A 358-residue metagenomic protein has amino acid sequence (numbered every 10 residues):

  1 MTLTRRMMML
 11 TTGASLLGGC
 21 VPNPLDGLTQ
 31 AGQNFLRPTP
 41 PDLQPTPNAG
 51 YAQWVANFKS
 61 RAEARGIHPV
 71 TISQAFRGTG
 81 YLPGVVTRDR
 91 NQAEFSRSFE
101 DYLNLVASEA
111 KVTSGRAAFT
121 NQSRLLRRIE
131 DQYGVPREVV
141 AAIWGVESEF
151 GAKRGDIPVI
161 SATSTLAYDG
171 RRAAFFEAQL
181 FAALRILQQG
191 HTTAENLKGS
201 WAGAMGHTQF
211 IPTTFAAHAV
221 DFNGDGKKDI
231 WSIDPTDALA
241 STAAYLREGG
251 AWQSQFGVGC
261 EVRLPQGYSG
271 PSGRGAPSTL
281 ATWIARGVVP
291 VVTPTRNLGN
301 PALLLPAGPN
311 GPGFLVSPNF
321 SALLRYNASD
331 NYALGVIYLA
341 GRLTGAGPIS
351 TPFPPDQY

Functional and structural regions predicted by a protein language model:
T2-Q33: N-terminal export signals
V21-N121, R127-E130: An acidic, Gly/Ser/Thr/Pro-rich helix-cap/linker signature
G50-W54, W144-G145, G199-W201, V258 (+2 more regions): Tryptophan-centric aromatic hotspots in well-structured domains and transmembrane helices
K59, L184, A243-R247, I337: Non-transmembrane alpha-helical segments in soluble domains of secreted/periplasmic/extracellular proteins
Y81, E147-G151, A204, P309-N310 (+1 more regions): Solvent-exposed loop/turn segments at secondary-structure junctions within structured extracellular/periplasmic domains
D101-A240: Acidic/His-rich structured neighborhood in mature extracellular/periplasmic domains
A194, K198-N297: Flexible, glycine-rich surface segments
G267-Y358: C-terminal soluble interaction/assembly domains
